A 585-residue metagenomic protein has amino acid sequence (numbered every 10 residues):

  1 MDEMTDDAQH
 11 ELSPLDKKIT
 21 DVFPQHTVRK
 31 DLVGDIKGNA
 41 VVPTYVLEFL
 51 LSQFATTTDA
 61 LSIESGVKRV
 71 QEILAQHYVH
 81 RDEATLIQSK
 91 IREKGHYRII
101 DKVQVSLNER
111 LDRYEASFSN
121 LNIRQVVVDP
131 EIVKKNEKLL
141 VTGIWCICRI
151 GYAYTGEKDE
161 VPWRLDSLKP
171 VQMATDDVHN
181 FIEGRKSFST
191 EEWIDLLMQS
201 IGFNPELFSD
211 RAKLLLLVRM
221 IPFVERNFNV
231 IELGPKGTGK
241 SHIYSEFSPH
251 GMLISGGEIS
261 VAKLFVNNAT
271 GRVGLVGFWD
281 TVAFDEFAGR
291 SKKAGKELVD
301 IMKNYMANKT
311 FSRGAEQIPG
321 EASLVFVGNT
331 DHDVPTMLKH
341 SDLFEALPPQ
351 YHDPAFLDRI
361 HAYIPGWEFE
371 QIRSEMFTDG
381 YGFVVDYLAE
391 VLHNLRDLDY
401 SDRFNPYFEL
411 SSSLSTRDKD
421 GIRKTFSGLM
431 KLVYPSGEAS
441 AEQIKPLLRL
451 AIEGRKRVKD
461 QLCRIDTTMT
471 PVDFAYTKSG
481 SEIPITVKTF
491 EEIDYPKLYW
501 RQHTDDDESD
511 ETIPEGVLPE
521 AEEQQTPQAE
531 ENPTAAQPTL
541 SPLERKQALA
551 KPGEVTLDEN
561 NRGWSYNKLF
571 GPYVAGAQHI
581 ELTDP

Functional and structural regions predicted by a protein language model:
M1-V28, A475-N532: Glycine- and charge-rich intrinsically disordered segments
D2-I201: Extended, charged/polar low-complexity intrinsically disordered regions
N204-T336, H340-L343, D358, G480-L498 (+1 more regions): Conserved ASCE/P-loop NTPase catalytic core
F287-K293, D331-V334, E370-Q371, T556-L557 (+2 more regions): Short acidic, S/G/P-rich loop/turn micro-motifs used as interaction or catalytic elements
G295-V299, I318-E321, Q350-L357, Y381-V385 (+2 more regions): Amphipathic alpha-helical transducer elements in NTP-driven molecular machines
L338-E370: A short helix-turn-beta junction within AAA+ P-loop NTPase domains corresponding to the substrate/partner-engaging
H361-D510: Conserved NTP phosphate-binding and transfer environment spanning the P-loop NTPase/kinase superfamily
N532-P585: PLD-like (HKD) phosphodiesterase/transphosphatidyltransferase domain
